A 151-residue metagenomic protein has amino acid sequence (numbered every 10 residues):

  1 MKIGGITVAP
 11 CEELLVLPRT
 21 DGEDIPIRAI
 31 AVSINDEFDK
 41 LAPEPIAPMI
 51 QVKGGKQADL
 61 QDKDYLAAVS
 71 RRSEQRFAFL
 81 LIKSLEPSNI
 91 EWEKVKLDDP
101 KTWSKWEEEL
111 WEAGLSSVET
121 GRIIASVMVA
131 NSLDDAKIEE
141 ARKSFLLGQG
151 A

Functional and structural regions predicted by a protein language model:
M1-E12: Extended acidic low-complexity intrinsically disordered regions
C11-G22: Short acidic-hydrophobic surface loop/beta-edge motif
E23-A151: Short, surface-exposed, charged amphipathic helix/loop patches that serve as local interaction elements
